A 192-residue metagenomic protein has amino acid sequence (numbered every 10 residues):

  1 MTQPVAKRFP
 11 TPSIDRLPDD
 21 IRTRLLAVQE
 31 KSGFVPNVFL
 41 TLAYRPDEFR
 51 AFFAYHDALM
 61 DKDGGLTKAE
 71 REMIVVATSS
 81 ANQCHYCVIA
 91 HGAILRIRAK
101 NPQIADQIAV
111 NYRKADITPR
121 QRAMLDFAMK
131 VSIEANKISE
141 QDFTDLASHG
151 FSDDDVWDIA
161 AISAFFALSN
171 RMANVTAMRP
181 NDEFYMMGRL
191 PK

Functional and structural regions predicted by a protein language model:
M1-K192: Hydrophobic alpha-helical segments
